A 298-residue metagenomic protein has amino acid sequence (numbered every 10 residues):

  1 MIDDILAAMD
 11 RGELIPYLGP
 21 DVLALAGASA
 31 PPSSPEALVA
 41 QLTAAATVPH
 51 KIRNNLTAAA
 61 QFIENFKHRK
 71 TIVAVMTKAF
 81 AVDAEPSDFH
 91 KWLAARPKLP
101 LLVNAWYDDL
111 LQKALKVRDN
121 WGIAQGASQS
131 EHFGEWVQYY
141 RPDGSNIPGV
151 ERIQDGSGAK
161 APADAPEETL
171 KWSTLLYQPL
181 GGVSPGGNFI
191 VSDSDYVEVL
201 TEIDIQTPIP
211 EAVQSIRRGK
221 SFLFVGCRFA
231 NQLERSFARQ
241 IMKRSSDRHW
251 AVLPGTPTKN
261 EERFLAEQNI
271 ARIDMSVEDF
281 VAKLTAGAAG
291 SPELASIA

Functional and structural regions predicted by a protein language model:
M1-A298: SIR2/sirtuin NAD+-dependent deacylase catalytic core
